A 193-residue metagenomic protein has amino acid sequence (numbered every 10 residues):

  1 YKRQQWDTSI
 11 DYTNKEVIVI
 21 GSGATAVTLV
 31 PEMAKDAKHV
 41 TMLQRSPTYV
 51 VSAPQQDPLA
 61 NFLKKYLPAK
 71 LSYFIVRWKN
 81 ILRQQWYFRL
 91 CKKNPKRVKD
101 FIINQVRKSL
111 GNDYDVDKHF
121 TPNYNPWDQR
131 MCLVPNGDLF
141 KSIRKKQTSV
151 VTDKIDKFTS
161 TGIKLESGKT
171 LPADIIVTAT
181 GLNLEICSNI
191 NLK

Functional and structural regions predicted by a protein language model:
K2-D115, T148-S149, L171: Rossmann-like dinucleotide-binding core of oxidoreductases
K2-Q4, K35-D36, K145, E166-K193: Glycine-rich beta-alpha-beta "Rossmann" dinucleotide-binding loop(s) and their flanking helix/strand
Q4-Q5, S9, K146-E166: A conserved short coil-to-beta-strand element within the FAD-binding core of flavoproteins
T8-S9, Y49-S52, P126-R130, K157-T159 (+1 more regions): Flexible loop/turn segments at secondary-structure boundaries
S9, D138-F140, I190-K193: FAD-binding beta-loop-beta segment adjacent to the flavin cofactor pocket
E16-I20, V40, I155, I163 (+1 more regions): Short hydrophobic core segments
V116-V134: Helix-loop-beta segment of a Rossmann-like dinucleotide-binding subdomain
C132-K146: N-terminal Rossmann-like dinucleotide/flavin-binding domain of flavoprotein oxidoreductases that bind FAD/FMN
